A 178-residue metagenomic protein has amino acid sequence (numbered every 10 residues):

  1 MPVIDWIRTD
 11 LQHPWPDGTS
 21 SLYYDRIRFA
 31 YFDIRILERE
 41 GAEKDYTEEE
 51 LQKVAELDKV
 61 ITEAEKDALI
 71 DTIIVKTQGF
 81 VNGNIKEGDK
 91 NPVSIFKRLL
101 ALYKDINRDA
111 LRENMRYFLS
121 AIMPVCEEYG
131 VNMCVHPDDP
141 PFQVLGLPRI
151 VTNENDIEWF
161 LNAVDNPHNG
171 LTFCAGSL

Functional and structural regions predicted by a protein language model:
P2-K90, L102: Non-catalytic, alpha-helical, charged scaffold/linker segments that couple or flank catalytic or architectural cores
K53-L178: Acidic/histidine-rich catalytic cores of soluble enzymes
